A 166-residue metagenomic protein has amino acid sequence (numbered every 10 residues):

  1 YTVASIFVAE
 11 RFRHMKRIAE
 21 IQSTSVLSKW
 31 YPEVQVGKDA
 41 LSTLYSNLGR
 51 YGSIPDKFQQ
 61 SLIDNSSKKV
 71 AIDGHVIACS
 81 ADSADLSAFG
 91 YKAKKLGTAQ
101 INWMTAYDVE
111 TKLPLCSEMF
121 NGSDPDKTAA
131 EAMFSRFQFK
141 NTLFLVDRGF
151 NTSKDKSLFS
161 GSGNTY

Functional and structural regions predicted by a protein language model:
Y1-Y166: Conserved, well-structured functional cores that handle cations and Mg-NTP chemistry
